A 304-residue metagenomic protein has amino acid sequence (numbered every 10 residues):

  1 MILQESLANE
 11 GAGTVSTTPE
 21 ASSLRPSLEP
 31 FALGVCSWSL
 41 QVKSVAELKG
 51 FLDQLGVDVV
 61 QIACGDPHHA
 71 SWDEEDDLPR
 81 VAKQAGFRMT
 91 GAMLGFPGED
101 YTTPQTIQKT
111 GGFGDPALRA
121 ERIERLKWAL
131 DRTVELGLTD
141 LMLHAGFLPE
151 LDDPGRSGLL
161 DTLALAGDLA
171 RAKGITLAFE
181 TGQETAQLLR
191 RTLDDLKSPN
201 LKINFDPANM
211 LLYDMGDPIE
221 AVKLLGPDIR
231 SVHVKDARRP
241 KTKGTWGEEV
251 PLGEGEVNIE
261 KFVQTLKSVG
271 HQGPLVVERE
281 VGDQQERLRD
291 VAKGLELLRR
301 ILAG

Functional and structural regions predicted by a protein language model:
I2, S6-L7, T17-G34, S39-D58 (+5 more regions): Histidine-acidic metal/acid-base catalytic patches
R25-G34, G91, G95-G111: N-terminal small/glycine-rich loop or linker at the start of catalytic domains across soluble metabolic enzymes
G34-S37, Q61-I62, T176-E180: Short catalytic-loop micro-motif centered on adjacent basic/acidic residues
S44-E47, Q84, D100-K202, R289: Active-site acidic/histidine proton-transfer and metal-coordination neighborhood in alpha/beta enzyme cores
F51-W72, M93: N-terminal substrate-binding region of glycoside hydrolase catalytic domains
I62-K83, A145-L151: Glycine-rich, proline-tolerant flexible connector loops at the mouths of alpha/beta enzymes
P67-H69, F96-D100, L148-L151, F179 (+4 more regions): Short, small-residue-enriched loops and turns at beta-alpha junctions that line or gate enzyme active sites
